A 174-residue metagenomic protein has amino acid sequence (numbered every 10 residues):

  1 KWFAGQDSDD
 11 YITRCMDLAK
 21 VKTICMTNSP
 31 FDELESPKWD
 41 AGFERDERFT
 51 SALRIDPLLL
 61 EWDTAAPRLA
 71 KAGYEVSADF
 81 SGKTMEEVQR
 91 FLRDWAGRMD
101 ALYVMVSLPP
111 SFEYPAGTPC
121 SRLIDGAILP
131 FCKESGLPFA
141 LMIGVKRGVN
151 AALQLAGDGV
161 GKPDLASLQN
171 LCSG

Functional and structural regions predicted by a protein language model:
K1, T13-F31, E47-P57, L102-V106: Divalent metal-dependent hydrolysis catalytic cores, especially in the metallo-beta-lactamase
K1-A4, A52, W62-S77, V149: Active-site gating loops and adjacent loop-to-helix segments of metal-dependent hydrolytic enzymes
W2-D10, M85-E86: Short linear interaction motifs
S8, F31-E33: Short, charged low-complexity intrinsically disordered segments located at boundaries of structured domains
C15, L34-R45, A70-G174: Histidine/acidic residue-rich metal-binding segments in metalloenzymes
R48-F49, I55, L59, P67-L69 (+1 more regions): Generic preference for hydrophobic/aromatic residues in regular secondary structure cores
